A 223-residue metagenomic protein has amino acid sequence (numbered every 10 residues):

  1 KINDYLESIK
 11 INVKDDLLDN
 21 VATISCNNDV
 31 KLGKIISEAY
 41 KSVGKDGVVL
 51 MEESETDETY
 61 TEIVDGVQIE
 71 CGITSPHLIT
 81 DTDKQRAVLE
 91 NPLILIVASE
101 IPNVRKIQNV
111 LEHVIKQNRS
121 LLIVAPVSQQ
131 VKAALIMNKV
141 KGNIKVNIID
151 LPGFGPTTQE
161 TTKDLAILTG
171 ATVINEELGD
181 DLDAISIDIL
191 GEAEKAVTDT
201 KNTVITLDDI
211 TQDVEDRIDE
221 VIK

Functional and structural regions predicted by a protein language model:
N3-K223: Long, structured protein-protein interaction/assembly regions in large complexes
